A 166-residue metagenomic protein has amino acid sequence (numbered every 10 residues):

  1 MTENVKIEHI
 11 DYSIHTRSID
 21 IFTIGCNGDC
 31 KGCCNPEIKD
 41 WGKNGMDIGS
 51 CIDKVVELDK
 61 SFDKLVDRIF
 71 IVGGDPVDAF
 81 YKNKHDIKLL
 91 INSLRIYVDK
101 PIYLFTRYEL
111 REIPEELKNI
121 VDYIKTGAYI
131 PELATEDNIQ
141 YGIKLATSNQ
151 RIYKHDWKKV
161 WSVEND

Functional and structural regions predicted by a protein language model:
M1-F22, N27, K31, N35-W41: N-terminal [4Fe-4S]-dependent radical SAM core
T2-H15, F62-L65, H85-D86, V98-K100 (+1 more regions): Auxiliary Fe-S-binding modules of radical SAM enzymes
D20-F22, F70-V72, Y103: Short, conserved beta-strand segments within well-ordered enzyme catalytic domains that often line or immediately flank
I24, G74, R107: Cofactor-binding loop segments of dinucleotide-utilizing enzymes, especially the Rossmann-like FAD- and NAD(P)+-binding
I38, G74, A128-Y129: Flexible loop residues that form catalytic and substrate-binding hotspots at small-molecule/glycan-binding clefts
D40-E57, V77-K118: Canonical radical SAM enzyme core domain
K54-V77: Short Fe-S-cluster ligation motifs
